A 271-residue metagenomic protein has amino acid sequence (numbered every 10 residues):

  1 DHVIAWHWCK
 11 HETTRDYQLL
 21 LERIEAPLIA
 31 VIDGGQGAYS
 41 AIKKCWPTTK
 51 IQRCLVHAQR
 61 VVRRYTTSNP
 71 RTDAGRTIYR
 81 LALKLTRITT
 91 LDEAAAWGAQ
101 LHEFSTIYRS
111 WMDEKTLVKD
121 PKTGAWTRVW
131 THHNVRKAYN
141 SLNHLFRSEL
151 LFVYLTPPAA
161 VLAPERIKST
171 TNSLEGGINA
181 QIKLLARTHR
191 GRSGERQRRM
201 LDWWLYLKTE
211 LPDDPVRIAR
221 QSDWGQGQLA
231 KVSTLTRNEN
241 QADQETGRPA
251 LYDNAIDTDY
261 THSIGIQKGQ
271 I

Functional and structural regions predicted by a protein language model:
D1-T48: RNase H-like nuclease fold core
H2-A5, I24-A26, V62-R63, A82-T89: Short acidic, glycine/Ser/Thr-rich loop/turn "cap" segments at secondary-structure junctions
H2-A5, Y17-L19, I29-V31, C54-H57 (+3 more regions): Glycine-rich loops and low-complexity Gly/Arg-rich segments that provide flexible linkers or classic glycine-based
I24, C45, N69, L185-A186: Alpha-helix boundary/capping residues
A26, K50, E165-S169: A generic hydrophobic-helix recognition signal that picks specific residues within alpha-helical hydrophobic
I29-Q36, S40-K84: Conserved beta-strand -> loop -> alpha-helix junction used to position metal-binding or nucleic-acid-contacting
I32, R80-I271: Acidic/histidine-rich catalytic cores and adjacent linkers of DNA breakage/strand-transfer/modification proteins
